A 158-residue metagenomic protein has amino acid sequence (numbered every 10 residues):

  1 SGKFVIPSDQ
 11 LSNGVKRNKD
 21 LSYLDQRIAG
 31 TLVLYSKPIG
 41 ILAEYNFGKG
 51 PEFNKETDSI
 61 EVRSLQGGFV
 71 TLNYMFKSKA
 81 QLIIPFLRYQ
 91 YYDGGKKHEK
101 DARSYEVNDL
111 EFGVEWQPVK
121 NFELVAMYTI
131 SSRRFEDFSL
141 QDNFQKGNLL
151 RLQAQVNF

Functional and structural regions predicted by a protein language model:
G2-F158: Outer-membrane beta-barrel pore domains
